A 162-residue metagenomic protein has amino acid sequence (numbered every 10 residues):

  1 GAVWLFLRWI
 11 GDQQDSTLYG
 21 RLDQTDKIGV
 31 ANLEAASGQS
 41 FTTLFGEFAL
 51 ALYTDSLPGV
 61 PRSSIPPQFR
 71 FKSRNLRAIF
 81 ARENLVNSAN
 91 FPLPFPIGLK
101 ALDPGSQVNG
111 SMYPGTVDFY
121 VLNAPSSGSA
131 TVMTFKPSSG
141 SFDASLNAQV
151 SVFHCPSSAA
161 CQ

Functional and structural regions predicted by a protein language model:
G1-G38: Catalytic cores of extracellular degradative/oxidative enzymes
K27-Q162: Beta/coil-rich, acidic/histidine-enriched accessory regions frequently appended to metallopeptidases
